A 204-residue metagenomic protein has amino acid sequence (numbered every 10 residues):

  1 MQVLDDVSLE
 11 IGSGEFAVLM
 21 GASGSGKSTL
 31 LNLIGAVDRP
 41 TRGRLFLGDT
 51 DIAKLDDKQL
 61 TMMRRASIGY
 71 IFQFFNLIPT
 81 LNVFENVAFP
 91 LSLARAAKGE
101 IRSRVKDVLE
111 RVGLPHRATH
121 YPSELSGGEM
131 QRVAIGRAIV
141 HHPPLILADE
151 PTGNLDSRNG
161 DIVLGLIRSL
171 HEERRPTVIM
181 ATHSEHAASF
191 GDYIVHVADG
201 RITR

Functional and structural regions predicted by a protein language model:
M1-V197: ABC family nucleotide-binding domain
D199-R204: Conserved switch/coupling elements of ABC/ABC-like ATPase nucleotide-binding domains
